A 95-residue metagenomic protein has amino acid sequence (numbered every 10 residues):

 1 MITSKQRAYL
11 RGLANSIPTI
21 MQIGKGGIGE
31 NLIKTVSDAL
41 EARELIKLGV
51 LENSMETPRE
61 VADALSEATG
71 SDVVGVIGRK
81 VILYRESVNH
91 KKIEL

Functional and structural regions predicted by a protein language model:
M1-L95: Positively charged, polar, low-complexity stretches
